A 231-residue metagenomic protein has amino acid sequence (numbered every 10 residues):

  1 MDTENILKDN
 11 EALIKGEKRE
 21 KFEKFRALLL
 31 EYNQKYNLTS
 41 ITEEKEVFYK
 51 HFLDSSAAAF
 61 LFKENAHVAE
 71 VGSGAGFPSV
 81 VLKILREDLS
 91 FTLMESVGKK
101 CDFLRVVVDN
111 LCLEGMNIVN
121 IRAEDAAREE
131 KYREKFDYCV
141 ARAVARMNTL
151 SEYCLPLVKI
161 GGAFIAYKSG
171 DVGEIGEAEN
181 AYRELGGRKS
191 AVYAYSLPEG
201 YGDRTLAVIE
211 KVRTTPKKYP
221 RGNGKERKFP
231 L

Functional and structural regions predicted by a protein language model:
M1-N65, A69, K99-M116: Class I SAM-dependent transferase core
L29, L82, K168, I209: Residue-level signal for inorganic ion chemistry
T42, N120-R122, A191-Y193: Short loop/edge segments at beta-strand edges and connector loops that shape dinucleotide/nucleotide cofactor-binding
S56-A145, S151: Conserved SAM/SAH cofactor-binding pocket of Class I
R86, V158-I160: Helix-to-beta-strand junctions that scaffold the AdoMet/dcAdoMet cofactor pocket in Class I SAM-dependent enzymes
E124, R146, S169-E174, L197: Short "lid" loop at the C-terminus of a central beta-strand within the Rossmann-like core of SAM-dependent
G161-D171: Conserved beta-strand signature within the Rossmann-like core of class I S-adenosyl-L-methionine
A178-L231: SAM/dcSAM-binding transferase cores
